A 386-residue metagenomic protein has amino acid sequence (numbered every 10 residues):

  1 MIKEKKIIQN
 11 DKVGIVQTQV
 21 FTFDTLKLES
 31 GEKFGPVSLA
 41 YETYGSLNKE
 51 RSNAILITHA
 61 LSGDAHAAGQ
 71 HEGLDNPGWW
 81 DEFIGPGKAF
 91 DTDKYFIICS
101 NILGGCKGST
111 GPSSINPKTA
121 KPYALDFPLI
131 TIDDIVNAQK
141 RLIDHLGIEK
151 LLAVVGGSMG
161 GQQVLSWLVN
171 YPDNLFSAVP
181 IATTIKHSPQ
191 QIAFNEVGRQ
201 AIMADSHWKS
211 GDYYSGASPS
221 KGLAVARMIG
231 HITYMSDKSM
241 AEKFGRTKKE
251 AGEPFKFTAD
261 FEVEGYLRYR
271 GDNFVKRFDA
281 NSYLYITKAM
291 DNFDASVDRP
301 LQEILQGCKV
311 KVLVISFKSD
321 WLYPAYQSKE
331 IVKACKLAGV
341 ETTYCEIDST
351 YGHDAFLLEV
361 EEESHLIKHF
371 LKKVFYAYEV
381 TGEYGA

Functional and structural regions predicted by a protein language model:
M1-I57, H71: Catalytic-loop region of hydrolases
E42, E50-N116: N-terminal cap/lid subdomain of alpha/beta-hydrolase-fold enzymes
A120-P122, D126, D133-A153: Conserved acidic catalytic loop of the alpha/beta-hydrolase fold
G161-P172, A178: Short glycine-enriched nucleophile-adjacent loop and the immediately C-terminal alpha-helix near the catalytic center
N174, P180-N273: Alpha/beta-hydrolase-fold enzymes
D298-L301, P324-A334: Short alpha-helix in the alpha/beta-hydrolase fold that links the catalytic acid
C308, V314-S316: Short beta-strand/loop motif that positions the catalytic acidic residue of the alpha/beta-hydrolase fold
K336-A386: Catalytic active-site module of serine/aspartate enzymes centered on a nucleophile-bearing elbow/loop
